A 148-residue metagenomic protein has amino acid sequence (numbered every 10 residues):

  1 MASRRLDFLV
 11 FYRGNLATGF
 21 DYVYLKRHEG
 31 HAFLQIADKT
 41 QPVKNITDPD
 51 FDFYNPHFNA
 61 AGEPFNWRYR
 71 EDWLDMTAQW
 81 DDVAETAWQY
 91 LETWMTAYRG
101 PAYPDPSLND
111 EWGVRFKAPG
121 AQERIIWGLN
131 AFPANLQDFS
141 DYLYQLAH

Functional and structural regions predicted by a protein language model:
M1-H148: Function-determining sites in protein domains
